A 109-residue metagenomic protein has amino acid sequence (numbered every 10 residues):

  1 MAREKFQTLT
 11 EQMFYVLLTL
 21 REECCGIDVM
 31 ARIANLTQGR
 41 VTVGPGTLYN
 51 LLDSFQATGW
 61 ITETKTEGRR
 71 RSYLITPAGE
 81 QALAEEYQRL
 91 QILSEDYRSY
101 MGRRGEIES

Functional and structural regions predicted by a protein language model:
M1-A2, Y73: A positively charged, amphipathic N-terminal helix/segment that binds anionic biomolecules
R3-T47: N-terminal helix-turn-helix DNA-binding core of bacterial DNA-binding proteins
N35, G39, S54-A57, D96: Conserved amphipathic alpha-helical interaction elements at protein-protein interfaces in regulatory, energy-coupling
Y49-D53: Short, hydrophobic-biased segments on the C-terminal half of alpha helices that form "recognition helices"
Q56-G68, L74: Beta-hairpin "wing" of winged helix-turn-helix
G68-E86: Basic, amphipathic "hinge/linker" alpha-helix immediately C-terminal to the N-terminal HTH DNA-binding motif
A84-S109: Amphipathic alpha-helical dimerization/coiled-coil segments that flank or bridge DNA-binding/regulatory modules
